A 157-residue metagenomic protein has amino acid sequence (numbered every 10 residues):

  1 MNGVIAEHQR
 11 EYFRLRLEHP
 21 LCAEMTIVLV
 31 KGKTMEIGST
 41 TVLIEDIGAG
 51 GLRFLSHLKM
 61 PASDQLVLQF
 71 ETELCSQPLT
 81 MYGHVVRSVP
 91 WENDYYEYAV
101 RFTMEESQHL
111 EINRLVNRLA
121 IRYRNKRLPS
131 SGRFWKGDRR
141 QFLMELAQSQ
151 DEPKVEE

Functional and structural regions predicted by a protein language model:
M1-I47, A120-E157: N-terminal helix initiation/capping motif
R16, P78-T80, Y95-E97: Short edge beta-strand segments in beta-sheet-rich domains
A23, D46, V85-R87, M104: A residue-level detector for short acidic-glycine micro-motifs
M25-T26, Y95-N117: Short solvent-exposed strand/turn elements
I27-F70, A99: Short strand-loop-strand
V30-G32, S63, Q77-L79, P90-E92 (+1 more regions): Intrinsically disordered, low-complexity acidic/polar segments
V42, T80-S88: Short beta-strand-centered aromatic/proline hotspots
E71-S76: Short, charged beta-turn/beta-strand-edge "cap" motif at the junction between a beta-strand and an adjacent loop
